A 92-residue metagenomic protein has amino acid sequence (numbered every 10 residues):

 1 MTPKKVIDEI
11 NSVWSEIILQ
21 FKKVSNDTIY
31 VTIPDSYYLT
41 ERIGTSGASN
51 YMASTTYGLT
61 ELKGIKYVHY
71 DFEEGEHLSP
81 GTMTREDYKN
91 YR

Functional and structural regions predicted by a protein language model:
M1-R92: Bimodal "functional hotspot" detector
